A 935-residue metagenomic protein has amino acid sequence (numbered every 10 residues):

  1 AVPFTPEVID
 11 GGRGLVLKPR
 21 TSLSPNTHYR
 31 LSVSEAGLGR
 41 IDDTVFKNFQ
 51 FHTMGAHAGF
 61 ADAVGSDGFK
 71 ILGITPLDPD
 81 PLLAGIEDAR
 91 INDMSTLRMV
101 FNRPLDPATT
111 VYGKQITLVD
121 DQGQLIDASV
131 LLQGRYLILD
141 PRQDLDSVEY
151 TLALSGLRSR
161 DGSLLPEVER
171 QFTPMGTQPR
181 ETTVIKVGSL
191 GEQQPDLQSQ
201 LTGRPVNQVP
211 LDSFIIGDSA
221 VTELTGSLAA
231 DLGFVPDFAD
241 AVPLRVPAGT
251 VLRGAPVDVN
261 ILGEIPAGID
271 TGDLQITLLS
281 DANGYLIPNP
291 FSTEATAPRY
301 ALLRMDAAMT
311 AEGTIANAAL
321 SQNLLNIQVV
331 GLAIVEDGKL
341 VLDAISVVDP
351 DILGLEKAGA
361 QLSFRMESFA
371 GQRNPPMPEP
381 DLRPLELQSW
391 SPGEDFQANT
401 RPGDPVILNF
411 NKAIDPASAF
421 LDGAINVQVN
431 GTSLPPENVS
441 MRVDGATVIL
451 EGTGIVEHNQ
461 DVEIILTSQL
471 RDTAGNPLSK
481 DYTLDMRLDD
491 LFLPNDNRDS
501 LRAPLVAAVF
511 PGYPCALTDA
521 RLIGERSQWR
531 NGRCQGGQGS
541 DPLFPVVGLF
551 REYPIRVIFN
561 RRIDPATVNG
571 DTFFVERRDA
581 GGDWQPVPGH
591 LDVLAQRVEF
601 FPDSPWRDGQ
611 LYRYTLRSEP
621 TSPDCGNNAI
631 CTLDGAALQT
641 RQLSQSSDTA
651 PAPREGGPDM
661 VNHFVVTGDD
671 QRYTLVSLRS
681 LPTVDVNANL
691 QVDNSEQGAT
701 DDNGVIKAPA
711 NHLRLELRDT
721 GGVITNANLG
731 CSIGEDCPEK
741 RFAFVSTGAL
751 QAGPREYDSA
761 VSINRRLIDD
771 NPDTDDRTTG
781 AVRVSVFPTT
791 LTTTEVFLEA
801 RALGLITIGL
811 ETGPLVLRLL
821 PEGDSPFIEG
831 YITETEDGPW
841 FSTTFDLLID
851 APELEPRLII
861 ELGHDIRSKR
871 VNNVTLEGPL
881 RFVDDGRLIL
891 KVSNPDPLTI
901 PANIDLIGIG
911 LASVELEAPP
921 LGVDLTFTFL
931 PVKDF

Functional and structural regions predicted by a protein language model:
A1, P25-E35, D43-T117, G156 (+5 more regions): N-terminal non-catalytic regions of secreted/periplasmic and cell-surface proteins
V2-P6, D121-S129, G431-V439, A580-G589: Surface-exposed loop/edge segments in extracytoplasmic proteins
G11-L17, Q133-L139, D444-L450, L594-F600: Aromatic sugar-binding surface patches on proteins that engage polysaccharides or sugar-phosphate polymers
T21-T27, R142-V148, G454-Q460, S604-Q610: Surface-exposed, short loops/turns at beta-strand junctions within beta-sandwich domains
T27-V33, F101, V148-L157, F410 (+4 more regions): Short beta-strand segments enriched for Tyr within beta-sheet-rich domains, predominantly fibronectin type III
L38-H52, S159-Q171, T314-L320, L353-A360 (+3 more regions): Beta-sandwich strand segments
T109, S163-P166, M175-Q388, Q397 (+2 more regions): Extracytosolic secretory-pathway proteins
T151, Y300-T314, V329-A333, L385-D472 (+8 more regions): Secondary-structure-rich domain cores
